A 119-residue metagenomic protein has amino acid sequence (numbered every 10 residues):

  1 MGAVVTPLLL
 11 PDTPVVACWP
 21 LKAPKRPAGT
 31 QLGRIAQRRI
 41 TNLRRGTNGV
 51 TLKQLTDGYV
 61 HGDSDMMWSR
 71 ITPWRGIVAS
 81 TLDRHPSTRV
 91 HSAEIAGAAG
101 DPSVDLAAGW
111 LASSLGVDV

Functional and structural regions predicted by a protein language model:
M1-S80: Extended, well-ordered protein cores
K53-Q54, Y59-V119: A contiguous, surface-oriented mixed alpha/beta subdomain in the mid-to-C-terminal portion of proteins that forms
